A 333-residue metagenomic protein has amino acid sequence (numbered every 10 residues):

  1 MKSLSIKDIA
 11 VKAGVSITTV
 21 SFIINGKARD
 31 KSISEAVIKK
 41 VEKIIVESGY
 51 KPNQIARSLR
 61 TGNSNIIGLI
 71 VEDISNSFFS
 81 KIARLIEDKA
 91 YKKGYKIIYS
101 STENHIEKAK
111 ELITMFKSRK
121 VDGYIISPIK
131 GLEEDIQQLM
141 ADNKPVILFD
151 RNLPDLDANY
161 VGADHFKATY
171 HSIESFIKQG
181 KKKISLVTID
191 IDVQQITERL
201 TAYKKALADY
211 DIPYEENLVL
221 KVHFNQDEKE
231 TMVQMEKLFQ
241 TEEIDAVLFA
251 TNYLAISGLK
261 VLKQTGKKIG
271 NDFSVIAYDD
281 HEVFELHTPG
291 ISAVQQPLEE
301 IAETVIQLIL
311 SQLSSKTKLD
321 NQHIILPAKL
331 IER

Functional and structural regions predicted by a protein language model:
M1-G62: N-terminal helix-turn-helix DNA-binding module of bacterial transcription factors
K2-S5, I45-F78, I82-R84, K93 (+2 more regions): N-terminal helix-turn-helix/winged-helix DNA-binding helices and compositionally similar short basic alpha-helical
I17-F22, L59-D73, K183-D190: Short beta-strand segments enriched in small/hydrophobic residues
V71-S80, S100-K108, V161-H171, V187-Q234 (+4 more regions): Hinge/beta->alpha junction and helix N-cap segments in small-molecule ligand-binding domains
D88-E133: Central regulatory/effector-binding core of bacterial HTH transcription factors
I126-H171, K178, I191, Y253 (+1 more regions): Flexible loop/hinge segments that line or gate small-molecule binding clefts
K183, Y214-L218, K268-V275: Short acidic capping loops at alpha-helix termini that bridge into adjacent secondary structure
M232-R333: Flexible loop/turn connectors
